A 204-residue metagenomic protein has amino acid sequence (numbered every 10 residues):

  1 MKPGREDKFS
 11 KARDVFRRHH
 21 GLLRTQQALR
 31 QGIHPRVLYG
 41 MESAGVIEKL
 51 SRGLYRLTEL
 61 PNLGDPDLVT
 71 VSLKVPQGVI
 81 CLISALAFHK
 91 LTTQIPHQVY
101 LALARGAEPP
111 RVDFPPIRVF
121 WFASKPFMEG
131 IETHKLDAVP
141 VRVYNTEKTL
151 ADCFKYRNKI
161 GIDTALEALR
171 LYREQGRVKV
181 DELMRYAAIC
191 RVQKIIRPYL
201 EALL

Functional and structural regions predicted by a protein language model:
P3-K11, V15-Q27, Q31, E42 (+2 more regions): Nucleic-acid-binding surface
